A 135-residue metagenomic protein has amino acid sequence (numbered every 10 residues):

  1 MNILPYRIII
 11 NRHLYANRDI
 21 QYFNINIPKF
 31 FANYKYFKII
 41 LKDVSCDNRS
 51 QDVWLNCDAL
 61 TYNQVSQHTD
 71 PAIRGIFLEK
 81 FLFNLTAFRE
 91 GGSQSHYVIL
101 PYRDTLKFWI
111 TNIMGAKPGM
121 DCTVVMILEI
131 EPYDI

Functional and structural regions predicted by a protein language model:
M1-I135: Flexible assembly/topogenesis modules
